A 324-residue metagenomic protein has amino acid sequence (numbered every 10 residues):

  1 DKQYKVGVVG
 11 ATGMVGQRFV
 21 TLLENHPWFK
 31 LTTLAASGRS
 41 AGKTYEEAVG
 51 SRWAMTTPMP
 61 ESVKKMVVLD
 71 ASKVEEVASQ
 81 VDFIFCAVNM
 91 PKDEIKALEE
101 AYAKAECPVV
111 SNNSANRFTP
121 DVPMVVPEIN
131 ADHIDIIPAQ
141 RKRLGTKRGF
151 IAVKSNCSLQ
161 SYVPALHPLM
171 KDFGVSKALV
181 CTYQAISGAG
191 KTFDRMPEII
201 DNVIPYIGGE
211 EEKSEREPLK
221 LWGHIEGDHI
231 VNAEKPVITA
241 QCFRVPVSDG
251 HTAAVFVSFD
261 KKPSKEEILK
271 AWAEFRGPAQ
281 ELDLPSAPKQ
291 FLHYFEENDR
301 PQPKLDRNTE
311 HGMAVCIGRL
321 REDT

Functional and structural regions predicted by a protein language model:
D1-Y206, P236-V237, Q280-L284, F291-H293 (+1 more regions): N-terminal Rossmann-like NAD(P) cofactor-binding subdomain of oxidoreductases, focused on the glycine-rich
V77-Q80, N202-G312: Contiguous C-terminal substrate-recognition/catalytic subdomains in enzyme active sites
